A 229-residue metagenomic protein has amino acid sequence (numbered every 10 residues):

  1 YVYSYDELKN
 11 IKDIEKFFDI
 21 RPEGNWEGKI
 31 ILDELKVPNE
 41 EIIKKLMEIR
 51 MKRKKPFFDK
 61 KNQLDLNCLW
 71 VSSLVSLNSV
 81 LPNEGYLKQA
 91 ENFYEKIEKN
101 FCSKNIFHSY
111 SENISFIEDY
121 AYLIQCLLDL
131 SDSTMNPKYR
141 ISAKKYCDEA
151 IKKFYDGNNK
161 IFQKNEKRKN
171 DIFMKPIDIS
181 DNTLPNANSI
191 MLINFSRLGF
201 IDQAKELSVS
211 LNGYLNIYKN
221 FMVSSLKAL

Functional and structural regions predicted by a protein language model:
Y1-L229: Glycan-recognition and catalytic cores of secretory/periplasmic carbohydrate-active enzymes
